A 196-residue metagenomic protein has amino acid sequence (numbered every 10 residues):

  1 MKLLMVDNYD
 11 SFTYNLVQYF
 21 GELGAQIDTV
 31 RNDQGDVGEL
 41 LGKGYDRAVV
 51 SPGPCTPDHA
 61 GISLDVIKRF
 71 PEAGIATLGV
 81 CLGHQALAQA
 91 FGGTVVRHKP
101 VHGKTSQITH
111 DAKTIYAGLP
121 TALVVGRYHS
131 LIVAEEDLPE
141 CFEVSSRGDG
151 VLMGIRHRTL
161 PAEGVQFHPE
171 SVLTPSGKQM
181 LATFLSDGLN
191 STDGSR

Functional and structural regions predicted by a protein language model:
M1-L4: Extreme N-terminal starter segment of soluble prokaryotic enzymes
V17-Q26: Two-component/phosphorelay signaling modules centered on CheY-like receiver
Q26-N32: Short hydrophobic/Thr-rich beta-strand motif most characteristic of the beta2 strand and flanking loop of CheY-like
G35-G44: Short amphipathic alpha-helix with an adjacent loop that forms part of the alpha/beta core around
K43-G118, L181-A182: Cysteine-nucleophile active-site neighborhood
T114-L160: Catalytic beta-strand/loop cores that center a nucleophilic Ser/Cys/Thr and support acyl-enzyme chemistry
T159, G164-P175: Phosphate-binding/catalytic loops
V172-R196: Acyltransferase
